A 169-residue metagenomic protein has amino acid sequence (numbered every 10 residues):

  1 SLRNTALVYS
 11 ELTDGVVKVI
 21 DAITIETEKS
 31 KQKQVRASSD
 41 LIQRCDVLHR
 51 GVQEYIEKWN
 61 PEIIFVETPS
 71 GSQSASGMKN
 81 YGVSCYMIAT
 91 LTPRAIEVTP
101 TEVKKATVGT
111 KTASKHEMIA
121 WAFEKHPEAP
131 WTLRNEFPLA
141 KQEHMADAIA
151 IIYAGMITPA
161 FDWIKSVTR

Functional and structural regions predicted by a protein language model:
S1-R169: Phosphate- and other anionic-substrate recognition elements at nucleic-acid/protein interfaces
